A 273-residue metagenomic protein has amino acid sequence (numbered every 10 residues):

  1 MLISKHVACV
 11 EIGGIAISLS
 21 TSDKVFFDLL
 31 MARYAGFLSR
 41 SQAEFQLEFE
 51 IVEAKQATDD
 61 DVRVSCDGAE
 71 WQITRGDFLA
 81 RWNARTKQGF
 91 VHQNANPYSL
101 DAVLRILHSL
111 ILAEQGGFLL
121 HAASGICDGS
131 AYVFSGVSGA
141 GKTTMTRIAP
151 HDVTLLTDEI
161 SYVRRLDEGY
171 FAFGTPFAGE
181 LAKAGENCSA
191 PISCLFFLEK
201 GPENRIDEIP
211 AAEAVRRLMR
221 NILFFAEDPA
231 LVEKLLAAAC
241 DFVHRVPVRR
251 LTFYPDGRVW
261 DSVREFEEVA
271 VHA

Functional and structural regions predicted by a protein language model:
M1-S138, I148-L156, S161-A273: A noncatalytic interaction/capping subdomain that flanks phosphate/NTP-handling catalytic cores
A140-K142: Conserved glycine(s) of the Walker
M145: Hydrophobic positions on the alpha1 helix immediately C-terminal to the Walker A/P-loop
